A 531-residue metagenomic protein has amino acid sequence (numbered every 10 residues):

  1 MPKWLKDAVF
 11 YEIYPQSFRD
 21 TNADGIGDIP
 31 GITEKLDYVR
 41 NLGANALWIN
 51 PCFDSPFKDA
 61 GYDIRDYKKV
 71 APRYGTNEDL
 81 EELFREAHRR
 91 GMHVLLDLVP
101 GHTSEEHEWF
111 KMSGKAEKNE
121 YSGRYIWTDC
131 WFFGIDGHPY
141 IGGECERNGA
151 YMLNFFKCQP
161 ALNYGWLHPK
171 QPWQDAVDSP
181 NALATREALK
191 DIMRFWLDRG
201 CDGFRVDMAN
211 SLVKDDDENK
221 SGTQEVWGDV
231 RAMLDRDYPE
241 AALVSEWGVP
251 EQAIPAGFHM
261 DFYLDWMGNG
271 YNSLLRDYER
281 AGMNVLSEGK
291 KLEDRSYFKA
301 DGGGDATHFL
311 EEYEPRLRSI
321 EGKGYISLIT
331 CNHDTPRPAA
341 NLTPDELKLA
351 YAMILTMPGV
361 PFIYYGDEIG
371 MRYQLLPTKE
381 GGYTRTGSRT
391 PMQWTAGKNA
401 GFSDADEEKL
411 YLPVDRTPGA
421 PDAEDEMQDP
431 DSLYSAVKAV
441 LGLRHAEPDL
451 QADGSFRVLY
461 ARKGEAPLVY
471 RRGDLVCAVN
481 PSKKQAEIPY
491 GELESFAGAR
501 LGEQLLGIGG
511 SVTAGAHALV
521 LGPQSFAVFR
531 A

Functional and structural regions predicted by a protein language model:
P2-E187, D198, A209-A256, M392: Acidic/aromatic-lined carbohydrate-recognition and catalytic surfaces of CAZymes acting on diverse glycans
L5-K6, D235-D237, V249, I254-G257 (+5 more regions): Loop/helix patches that line or flank the sugar-binding groove of alpha-linked glycan CAZymes
K35, D79, L83, T185-W196 (+8 more regions): Alpha-helical packing segments of well-folded alpha/beta enzyme cores
A46, G91-H93, M193, D202-R205 (+8 more regions): Beta-sheet entry/capping signal
R85, G101-H102, F110-N119, G134 (+5 more regions): Active-site-proximal helices and loops of the catalytic beta/alpha 8
Q485-G507: Beta-strand-rich binding/interaction modules
T513-A531: C-terminal beta-strand-rich structural cap/linker in extracellular carbohydrate-active enzymes
